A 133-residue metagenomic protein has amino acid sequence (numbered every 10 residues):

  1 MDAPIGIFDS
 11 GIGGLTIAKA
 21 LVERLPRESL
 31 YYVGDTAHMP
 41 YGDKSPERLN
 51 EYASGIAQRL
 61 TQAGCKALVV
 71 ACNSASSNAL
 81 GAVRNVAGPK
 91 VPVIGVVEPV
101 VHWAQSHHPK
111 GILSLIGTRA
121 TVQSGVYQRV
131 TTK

Functional and structural regions predicted by a protein language model:
M1-K133: Non-catalytic structural scaffold of enzyme domains
